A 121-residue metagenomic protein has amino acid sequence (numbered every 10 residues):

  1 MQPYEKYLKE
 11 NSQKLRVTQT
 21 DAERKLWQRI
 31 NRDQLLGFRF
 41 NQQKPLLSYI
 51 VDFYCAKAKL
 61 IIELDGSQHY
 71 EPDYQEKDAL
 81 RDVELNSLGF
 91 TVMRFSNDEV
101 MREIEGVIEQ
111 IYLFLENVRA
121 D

Functional and structural regions predicted by a protein language model:
M1-F38, V118-D121: Solvent-exposed, charged helical/coil patches that constitute nucleic-acid or partner-interaction surfaces
L15-Q19, L47-E116: Basic, amphipathic alpha-helical patches used to engage nucleic acids or provide basic targeting signals, exemplified
R32, Q43, D52-Y54: Short secondary-structure boundary/capping segments within folded domains
L35-P45, Q75: Short gly/ser/thr-rich secondary-structure transition/capping motifs
